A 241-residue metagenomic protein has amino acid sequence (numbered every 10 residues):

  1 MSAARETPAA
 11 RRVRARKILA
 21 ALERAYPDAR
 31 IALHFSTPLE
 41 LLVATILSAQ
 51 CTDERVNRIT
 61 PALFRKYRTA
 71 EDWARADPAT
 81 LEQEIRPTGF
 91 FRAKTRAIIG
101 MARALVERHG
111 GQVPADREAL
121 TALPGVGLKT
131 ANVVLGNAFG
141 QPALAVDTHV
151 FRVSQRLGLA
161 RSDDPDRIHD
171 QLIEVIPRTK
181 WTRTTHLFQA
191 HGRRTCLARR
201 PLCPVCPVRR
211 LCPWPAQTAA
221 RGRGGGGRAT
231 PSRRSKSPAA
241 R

Functional and structural regions predicted by a protein language model:
M1-R5, A240-R241: N-terminal intrinsically disordered, compositionally biased regulatory/targeting segments that precede the folded
A3-G225, P231: Catalytic cores of DNA base-excision repair glycosylases
S232-R241: Long, low-complexity, intrinsically disordered segments
